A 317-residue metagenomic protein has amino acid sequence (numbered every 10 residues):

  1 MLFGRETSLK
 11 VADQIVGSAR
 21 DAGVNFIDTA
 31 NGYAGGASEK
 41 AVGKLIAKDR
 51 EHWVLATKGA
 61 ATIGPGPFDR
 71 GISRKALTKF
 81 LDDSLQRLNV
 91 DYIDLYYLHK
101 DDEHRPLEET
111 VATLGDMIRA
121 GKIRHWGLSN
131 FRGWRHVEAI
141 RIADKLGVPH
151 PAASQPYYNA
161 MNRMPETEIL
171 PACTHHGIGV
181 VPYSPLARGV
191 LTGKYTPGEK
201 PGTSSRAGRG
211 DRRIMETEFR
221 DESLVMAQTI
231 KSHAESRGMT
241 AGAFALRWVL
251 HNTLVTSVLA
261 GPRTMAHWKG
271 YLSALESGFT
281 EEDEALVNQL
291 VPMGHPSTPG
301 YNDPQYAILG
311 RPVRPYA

Functional and structural regions predicted by a protein language model:
M1-V54, R119: N-terminal binding-site loop/beta-alpha segment at the start of enzyme catalytic domains that lines or forms
G4, D21, G64-M164, E168 (+1 more regions): Glycine/proline-rich, positively charged, aromatic-decorated active-site loop/lid region on the catalytic face
A12, I27, V42, L55 (+11 more regions): Conserved, mostly hydrophobic/aromatic
V16, E39, G43, L81-L85 (+7 more regions): Generic structural signal for well-ordered alpha-helices, preferentially at hydrophobic/aromatic core positions
H52-G64, Q155-P156: A short, structured active-site edge motif that brings together acidic residues
G59-A61, R132, Y158-N162, S184-L191 (+2 more regions): Glycine-rich beta-alpha junction loops
P165-S205, T240: Aromatic-lined glycan-binding groove of carbohydrate-active enzymes
T203-S232, S236, L254-V255, M265 (+1 more regions): Terminal-tail/helix-coil boundary detector
